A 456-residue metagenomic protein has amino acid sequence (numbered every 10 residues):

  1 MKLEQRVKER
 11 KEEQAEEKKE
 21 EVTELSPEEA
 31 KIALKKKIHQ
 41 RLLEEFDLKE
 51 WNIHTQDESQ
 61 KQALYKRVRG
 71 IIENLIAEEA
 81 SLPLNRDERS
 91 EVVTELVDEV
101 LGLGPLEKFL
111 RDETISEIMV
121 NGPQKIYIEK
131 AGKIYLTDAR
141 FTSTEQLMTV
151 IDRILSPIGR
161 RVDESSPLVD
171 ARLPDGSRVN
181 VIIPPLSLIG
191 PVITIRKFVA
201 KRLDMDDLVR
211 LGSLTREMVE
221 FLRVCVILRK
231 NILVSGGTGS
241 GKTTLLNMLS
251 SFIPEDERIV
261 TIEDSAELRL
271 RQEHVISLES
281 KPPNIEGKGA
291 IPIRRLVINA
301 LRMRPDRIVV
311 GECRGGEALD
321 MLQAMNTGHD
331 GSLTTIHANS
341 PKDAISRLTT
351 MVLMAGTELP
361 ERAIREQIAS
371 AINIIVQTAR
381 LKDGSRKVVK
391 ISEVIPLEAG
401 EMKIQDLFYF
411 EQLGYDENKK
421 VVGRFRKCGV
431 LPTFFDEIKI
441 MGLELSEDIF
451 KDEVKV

Functional and structural regions predicted by a protein language model:
M1-Y135: N-terminal anchoring/assembly modules that precede and organize ATP-driven motor systems
A30-L34, D98, E107-D112, S116-V120 (+15 more regions): Replace "in large, NTP-powered and nucleic-acid-processing enzymes" with "in large, NTP-powered factors and other
W51-I53, E78-N85, L101-D112, I154-A171 (+3 more regions): Active-site phosphate-binding and catalytic loops of NTP-dependent enzymes
D112, V120, K125-L228: P-loop NTP-binding catalytic core
N180-I182, I374-G384, L397: AAA+ ATPase "lid" subdomain C-terminal helix
V219-S235, T244, M248-A371, Q377-A379: Switch/coupling sub-region of P-loop NTPases
G241: Conserved glycine(s) of the Walker
G384-V456: NTP-binding/hydrolysis catalytic cores, primarily Walker-type P-loop NTPases
